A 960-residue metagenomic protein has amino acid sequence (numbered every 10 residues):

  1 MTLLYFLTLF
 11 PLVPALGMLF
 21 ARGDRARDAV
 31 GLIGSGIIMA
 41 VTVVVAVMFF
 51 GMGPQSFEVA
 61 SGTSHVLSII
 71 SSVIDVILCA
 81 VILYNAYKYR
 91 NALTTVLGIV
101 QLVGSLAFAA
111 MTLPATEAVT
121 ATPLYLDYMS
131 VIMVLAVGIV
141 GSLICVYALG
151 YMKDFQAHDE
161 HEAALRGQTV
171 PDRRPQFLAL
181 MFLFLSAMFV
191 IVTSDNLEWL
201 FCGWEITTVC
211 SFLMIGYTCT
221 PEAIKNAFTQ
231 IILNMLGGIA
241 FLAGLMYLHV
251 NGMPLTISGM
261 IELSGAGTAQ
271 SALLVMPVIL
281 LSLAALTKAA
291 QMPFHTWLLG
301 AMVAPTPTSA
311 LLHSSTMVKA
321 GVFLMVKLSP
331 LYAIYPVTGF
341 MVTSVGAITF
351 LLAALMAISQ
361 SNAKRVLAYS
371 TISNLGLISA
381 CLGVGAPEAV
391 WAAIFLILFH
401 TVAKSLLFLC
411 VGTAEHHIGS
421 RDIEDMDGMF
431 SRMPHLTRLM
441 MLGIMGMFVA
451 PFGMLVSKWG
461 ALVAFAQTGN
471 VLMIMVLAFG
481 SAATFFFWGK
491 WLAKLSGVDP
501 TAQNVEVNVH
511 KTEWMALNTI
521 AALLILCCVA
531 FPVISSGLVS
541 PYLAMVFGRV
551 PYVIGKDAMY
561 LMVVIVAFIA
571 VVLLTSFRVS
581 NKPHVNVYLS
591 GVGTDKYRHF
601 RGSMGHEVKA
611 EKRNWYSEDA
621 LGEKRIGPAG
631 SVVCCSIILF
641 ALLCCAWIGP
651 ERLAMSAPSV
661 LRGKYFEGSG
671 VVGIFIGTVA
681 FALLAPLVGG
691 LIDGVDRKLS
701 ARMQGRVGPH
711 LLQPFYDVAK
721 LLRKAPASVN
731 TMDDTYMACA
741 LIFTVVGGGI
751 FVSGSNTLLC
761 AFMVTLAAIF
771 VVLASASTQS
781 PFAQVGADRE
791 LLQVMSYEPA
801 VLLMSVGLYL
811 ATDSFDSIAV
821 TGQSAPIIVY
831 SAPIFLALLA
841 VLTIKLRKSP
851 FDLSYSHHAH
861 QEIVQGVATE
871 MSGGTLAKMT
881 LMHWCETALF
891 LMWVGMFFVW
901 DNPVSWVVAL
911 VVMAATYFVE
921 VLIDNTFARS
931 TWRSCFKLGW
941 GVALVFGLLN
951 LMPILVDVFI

Functional and structural regions predicted by a protein language model:
M1-F10, T63-V76, Y128-V137, E198-C210 (+5 more regions): Structural signature of hydrophobic alpha-helical transmembrane segments
T2-Y5, L16-A179, P254, S258-T268 (+8 more regions): Transmembrane helix-loop-helix hairpins at membrane boundaries of multipass inner-membrane proteins
L3-F20, L32-M48, I69-Y87, V100-A115 (+13 more regions): Central hydrophobic cores of alpha-helical transmembrane segments in multi-pass inner-membrane proteins across all
M52-V66, T256-A266, G460-A464, V533-K556 (+3 more regions): Membrane-interfacial helical/loop segments at transmembrane boundaries in membrane proteins
L143-L200, C210-V509, V746, I750-F751 (+6 more regions): Hydrophobic transmembrane alpha-helices and their helix-loop junctions in integral membrane proteins
E160-E162, V505-N508, T512-C527, L538-Y665 (+4 more regions): Membrane-interface and transmembrane segments of multi-pass membrane proteins
K225, I232-L233, W615-C635, E920-L948: Interfacial loop-to-transmembrane junctions
G663-I960: Selective transmembrane helix interface/packing segments
